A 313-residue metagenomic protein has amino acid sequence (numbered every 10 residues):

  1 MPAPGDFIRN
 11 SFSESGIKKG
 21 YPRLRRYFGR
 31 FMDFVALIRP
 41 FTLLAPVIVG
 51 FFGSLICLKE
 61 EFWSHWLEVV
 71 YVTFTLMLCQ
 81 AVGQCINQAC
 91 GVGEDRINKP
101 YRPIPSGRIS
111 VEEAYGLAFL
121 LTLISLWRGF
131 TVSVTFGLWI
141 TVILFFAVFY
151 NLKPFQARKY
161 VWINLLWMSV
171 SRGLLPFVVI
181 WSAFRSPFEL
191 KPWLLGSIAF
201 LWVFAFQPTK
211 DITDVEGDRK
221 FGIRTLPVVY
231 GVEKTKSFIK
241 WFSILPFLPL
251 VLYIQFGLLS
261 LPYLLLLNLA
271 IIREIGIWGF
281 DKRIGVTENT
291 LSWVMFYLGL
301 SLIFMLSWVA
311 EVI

Functional and structural regions predicted by a protein language model:
P2-I313: Multi-pass alpha-helical membrane architecture of UbiA-family and related isoprenoid/lipid prenyltransferases
